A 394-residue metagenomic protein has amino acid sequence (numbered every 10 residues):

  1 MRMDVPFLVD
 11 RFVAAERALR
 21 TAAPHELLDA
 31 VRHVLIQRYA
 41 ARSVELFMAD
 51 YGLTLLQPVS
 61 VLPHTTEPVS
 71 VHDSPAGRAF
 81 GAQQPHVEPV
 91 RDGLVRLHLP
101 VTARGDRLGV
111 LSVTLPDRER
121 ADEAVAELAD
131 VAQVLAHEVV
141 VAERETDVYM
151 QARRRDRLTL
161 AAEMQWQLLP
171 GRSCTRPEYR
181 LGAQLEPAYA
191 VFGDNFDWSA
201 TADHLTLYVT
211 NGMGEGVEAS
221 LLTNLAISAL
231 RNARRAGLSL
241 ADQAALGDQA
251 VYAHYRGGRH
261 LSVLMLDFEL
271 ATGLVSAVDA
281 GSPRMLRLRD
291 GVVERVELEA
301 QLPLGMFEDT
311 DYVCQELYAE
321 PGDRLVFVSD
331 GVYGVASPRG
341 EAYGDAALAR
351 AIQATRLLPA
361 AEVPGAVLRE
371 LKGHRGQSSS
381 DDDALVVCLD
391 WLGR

Functional and structural regions predicted by a protein language model:
M1-L19, V141: Signal-transmission linkers at sensory-effector interfaces
V13-E16, T21-Q37, A161-A162, W166 (+2 more regions): Short amphipathic alpha-helical segments
E16-Q84, A280-G281, Q301: Structured interaction and signal-relay segments at domain junctions
A49, V59-P63, E67-D73, Y149-E320 (+2 more regions): … and, occasionally, acidic/histidine-rich disordered N-termini of signaling adaptors
H86-P89, G93-A103: A short, aliphatic-rich beta-strand micro-motif
H98-V113, D117, V125-L128, A202-L205 (+1 more regions): Short hydrophobic/glycine-rich mini-motifs in sensory/regulatory modules that couple input to downstream signaling
R120-V140, L225-S228: Amphipathic alpha-helical "output/dimerization" segments
E123-A126, G216-A236, A300, R324-S378: Active-site-proximal, acidic helix/loop segment immediately C-terminal to a metal-coordinating Asp/Glu
